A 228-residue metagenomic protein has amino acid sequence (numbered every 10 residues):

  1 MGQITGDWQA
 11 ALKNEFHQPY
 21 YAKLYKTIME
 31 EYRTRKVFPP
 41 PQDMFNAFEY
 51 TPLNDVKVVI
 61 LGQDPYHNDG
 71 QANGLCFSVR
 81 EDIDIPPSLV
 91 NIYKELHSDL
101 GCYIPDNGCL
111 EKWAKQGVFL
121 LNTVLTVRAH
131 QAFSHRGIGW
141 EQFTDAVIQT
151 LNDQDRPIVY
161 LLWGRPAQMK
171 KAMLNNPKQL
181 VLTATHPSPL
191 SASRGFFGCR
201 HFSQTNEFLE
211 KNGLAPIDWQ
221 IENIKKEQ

Functional and structural regions predicted by a protein language model:
G2, N14-V159, P166-M169, L174 (+5 more regions): A polyanion-binding, active-site-adjacent surface
T5-Q9: Short, contiguous pre-domain boundary segments
F196: C-terminal substrate-binding/active-site "lid" region of AdoMet-derived donor-dependent transferases
K226-Q228: Acidic, low-complexity intrinsically disordered tails
